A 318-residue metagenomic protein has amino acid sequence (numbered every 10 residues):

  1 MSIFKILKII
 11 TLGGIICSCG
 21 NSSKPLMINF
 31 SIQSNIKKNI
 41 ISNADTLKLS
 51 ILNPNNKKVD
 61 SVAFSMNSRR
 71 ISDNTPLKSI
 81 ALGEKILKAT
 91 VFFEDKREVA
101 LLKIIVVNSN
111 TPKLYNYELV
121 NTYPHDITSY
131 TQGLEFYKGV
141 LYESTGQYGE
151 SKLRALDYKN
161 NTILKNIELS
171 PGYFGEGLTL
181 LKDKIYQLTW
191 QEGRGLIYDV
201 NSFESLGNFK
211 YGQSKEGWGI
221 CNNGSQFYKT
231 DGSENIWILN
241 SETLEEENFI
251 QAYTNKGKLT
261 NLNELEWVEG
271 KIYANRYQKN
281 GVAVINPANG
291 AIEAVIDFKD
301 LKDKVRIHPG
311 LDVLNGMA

Functional and structural regions predicted by a protein language model:
I15-S18: C-terminal motif of bacterial Sec signal peptides marking the signal peptidase cleavage site
G20-S23: Bacterial signal peptide processing site
R97-V106: Edge beta-strands of extracellular beta-sandwich domains
N108-I127, Y158-L164: A short helix->beta-strand "capping" segment at the edge of beta-propeller domains
I127-K138, P171-K182, G212-G224, K256-V268 (+1 more regions): Beta-rich, blade/repeat-based domains predominating in secreted/periplasmic proteins but also intracellular
E143-Q147, Q187-E192, K229-S233, A274-Q278: Conserved beta-strand positions in repeat-built beta-propeller and related beta-rich domains
D157-N161, D199-F203, S241-L244, N286-G290: Short loop/turn segments that connect beta-strands within beta-propeller blades
N161-Y198, E204-S214: Blade-loop segments of beta-propeller domains
